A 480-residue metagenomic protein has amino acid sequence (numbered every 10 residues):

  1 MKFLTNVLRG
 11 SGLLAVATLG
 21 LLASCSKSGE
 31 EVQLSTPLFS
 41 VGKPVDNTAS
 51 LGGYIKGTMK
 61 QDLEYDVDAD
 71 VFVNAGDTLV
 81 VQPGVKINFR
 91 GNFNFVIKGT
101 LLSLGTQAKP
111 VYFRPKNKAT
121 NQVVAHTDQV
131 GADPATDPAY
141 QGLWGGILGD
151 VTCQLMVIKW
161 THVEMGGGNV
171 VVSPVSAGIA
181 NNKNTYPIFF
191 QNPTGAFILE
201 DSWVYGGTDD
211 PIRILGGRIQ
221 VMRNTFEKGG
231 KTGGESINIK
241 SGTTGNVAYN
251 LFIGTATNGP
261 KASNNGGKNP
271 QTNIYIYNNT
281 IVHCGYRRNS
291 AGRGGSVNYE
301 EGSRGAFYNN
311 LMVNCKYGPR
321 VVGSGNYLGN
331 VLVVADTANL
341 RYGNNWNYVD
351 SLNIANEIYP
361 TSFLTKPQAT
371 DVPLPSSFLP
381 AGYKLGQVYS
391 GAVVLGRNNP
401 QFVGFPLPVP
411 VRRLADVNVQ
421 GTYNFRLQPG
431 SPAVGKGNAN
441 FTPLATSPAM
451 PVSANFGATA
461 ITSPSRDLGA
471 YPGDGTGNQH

Functional and structural regions predicted by a protein language model:
K2-L13: Bacterial N-terminal signal peptides that target proteins for export
L21-S24: C-terminal motif of bacterial Sec signal peptides marking the signal peptidase cleavage site
S28-N74, T78, N92-G99, T106 (+3 more regions): Extracellular beta-rich repeat passengers
